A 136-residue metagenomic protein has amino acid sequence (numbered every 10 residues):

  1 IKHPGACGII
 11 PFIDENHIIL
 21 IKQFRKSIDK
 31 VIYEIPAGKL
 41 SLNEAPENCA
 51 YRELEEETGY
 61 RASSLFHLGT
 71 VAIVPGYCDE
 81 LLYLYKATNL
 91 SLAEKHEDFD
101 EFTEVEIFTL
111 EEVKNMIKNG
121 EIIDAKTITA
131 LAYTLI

Functional and structural regions predicted by a protein language model:
I1-I18, S27: Conserved N-terminal beta-strand and adjoining loop/helix that marks the start of the Nudix/MutT-like hydrolase domain
G5-G8, I13, K39-A125, T129: Unchanged
D14, Q23-R25, G38: Histidine- and/or cysteine-centered catalytic micro-motif in compact active-site loops
I19-Q23, I32: Ordered, amphipathic secondary-structure segments that act as subunit-interaction surfaces in large macromolecular
F24-S27, L90: Short connector loops/turns at beta-strand edges and beta->alpha or beta->beta junctions
S27-Y33, C78: A conserved beta-turn-beta hairpin within the catalytic core of GNAT-like acetyltransferases that forms part
I128-I136: Short, amphipathic C-terminal "tail helix"
